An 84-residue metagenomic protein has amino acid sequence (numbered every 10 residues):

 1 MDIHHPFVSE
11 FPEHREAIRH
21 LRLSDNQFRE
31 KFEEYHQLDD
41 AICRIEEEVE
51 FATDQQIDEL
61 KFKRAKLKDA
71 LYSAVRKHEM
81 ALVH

Functional and structural regions predicted by a protein language model:
M1-H84: Extended, charge-rich alpha-helical interface modules
